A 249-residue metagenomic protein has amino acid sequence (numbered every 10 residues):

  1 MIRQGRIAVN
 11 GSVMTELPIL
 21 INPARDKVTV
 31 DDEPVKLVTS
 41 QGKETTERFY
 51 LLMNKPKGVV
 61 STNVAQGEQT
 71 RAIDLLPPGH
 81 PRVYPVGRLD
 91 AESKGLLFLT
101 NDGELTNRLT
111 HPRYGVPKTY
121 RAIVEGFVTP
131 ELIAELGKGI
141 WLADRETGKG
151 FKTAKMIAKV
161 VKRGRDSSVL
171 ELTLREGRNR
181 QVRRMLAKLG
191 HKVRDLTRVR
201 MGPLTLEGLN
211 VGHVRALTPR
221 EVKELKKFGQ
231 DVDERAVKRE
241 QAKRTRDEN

Functional and structural regions predicted by a protein language model:
M1-N249: Basic, flexible Lys/Arg- and Gly-enriched helix-loop patches that mediate nucleic-acid binding at interfaces with rRNA
